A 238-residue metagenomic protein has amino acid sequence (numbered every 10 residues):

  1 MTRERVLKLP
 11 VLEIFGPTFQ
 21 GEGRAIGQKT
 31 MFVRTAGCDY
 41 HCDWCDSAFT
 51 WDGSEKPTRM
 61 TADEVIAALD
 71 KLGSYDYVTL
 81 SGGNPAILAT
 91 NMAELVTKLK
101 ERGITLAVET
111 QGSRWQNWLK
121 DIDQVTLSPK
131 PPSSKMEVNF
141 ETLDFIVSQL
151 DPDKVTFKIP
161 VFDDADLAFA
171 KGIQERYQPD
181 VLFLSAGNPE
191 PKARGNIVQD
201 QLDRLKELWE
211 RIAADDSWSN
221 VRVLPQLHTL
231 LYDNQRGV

Functional and structural regions predicted by a protein language model:
E4, K8, K130: Contiguous, function-dense segments enriched for cysteine-driven chemistry and partner/ligand-binding capacity
R5, L12-E13, F19, K29-T30 (+1 more regions): Conserved Radical SAM active-site core
K8-L12, G16, L224-L227: Generic secondary-structure boundary/loop-capping signal
F19-R24, H41, Y232-N234: Short N-terminal binding/cap micro-motifs at the start of the first secondary-structure element
A36-Y40: Cys/His-enriched microdomains
A86-V238: Conserved AdoMet/S-adenosylmethionine-binding subsite of the radical SAM
